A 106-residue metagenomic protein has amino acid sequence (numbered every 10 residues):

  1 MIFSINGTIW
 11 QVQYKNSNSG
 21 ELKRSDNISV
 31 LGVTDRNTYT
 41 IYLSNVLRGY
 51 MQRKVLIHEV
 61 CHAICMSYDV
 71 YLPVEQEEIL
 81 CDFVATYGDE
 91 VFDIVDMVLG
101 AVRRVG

Functional and structural regions predicted by a protein language model:
M1-M51, S67-G106: Metalloprotease/metallohydrolase-associated module, dominated by Zn2+-dependent proteases
K54-M66: Active-site recognition of the HExxH zinc-binding catalytic motif
